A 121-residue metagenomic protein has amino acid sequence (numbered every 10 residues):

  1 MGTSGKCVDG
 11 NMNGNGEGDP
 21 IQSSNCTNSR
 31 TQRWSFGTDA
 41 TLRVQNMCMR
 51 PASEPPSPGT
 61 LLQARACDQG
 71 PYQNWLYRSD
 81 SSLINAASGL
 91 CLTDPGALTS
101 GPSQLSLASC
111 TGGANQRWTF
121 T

Functional and structural regions predicted by a protein language model:
M1-T121: Lectin-like carbohydrate-binding module/patch detector with strong preference for beta-trefoil
